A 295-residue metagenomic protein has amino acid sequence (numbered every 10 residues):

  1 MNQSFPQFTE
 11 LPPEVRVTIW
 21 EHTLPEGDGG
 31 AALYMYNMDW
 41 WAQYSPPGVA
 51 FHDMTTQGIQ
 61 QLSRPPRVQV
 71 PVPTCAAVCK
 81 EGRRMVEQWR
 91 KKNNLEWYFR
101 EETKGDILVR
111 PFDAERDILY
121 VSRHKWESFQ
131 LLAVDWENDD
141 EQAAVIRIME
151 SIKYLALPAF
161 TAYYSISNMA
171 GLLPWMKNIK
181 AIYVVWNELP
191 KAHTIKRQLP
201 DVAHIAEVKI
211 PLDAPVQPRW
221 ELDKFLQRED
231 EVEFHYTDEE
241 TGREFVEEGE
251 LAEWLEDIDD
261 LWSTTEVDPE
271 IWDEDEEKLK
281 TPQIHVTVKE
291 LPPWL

Functional and structural regions predicted by a protein language model:
M1-L131, T281-L295: Short, surface-exposed structural microsegments at secondary-structure boundaries
Q3, Q57, I205-E207, Q217 (+2 more regions): N-terminal functional modules and adjacent low-complexity/disordered segments of proteins
T18, M38-D39, L95, V134 (+8 more regions): Short, low-complexity intrinsically disordered segments
P25, S45-P46, N94, E102 (+6 more regions): Intrinsically disordered, low-complexity regulatory segments enriched in acidic/serine/proline/glutamine/glycine
A32, G58-Q61, G171-L172, Q198 (+7 more regions): Acidic/proline-rich low-complexity IDRs
Y36, P158, P211, T237 (+1 more regions): A structural detector for beta-sheet-dominated domains
P65-E231: C-terminal-biased hydrophobic
P218-L295: Contiguous terminal or domain-adjacent regions that often encompass a lipid-handling module or interaction segment
